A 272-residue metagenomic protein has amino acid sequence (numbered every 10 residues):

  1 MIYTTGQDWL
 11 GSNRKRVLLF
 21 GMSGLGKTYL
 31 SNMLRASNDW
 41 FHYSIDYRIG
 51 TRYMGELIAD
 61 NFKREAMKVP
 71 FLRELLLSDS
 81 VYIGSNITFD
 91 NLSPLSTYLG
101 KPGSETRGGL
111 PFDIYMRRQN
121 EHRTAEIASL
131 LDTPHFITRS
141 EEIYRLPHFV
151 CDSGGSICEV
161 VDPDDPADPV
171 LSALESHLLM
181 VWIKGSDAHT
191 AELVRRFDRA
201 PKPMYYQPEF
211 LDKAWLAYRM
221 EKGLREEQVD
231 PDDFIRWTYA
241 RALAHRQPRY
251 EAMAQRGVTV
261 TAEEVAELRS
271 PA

Functional and structural regions predicted by a protein language model:
L19: Hydrophobic anchor at the beta1->P-loop junction of P-loop NTPases
S23: The conserved Walker
G26: Conserved glycine(s) of the Walker
L30, L34: Hydrophobic positions on the alpha1 helix immediately C-terminal to the Walker A/P-loop
D39-M54: Short beta-strand-centered segment that lines the nucleotide-binding/catalytic pocket of NTP-utilizing
M54-D164: ATP-dependent small-molecule kinase phosphotransfer cores that center on conserved nucleotide phosphate-binding segments
D152-S153, V170-M220: Conserved phosphate-donor/acceptor-positioning beta-strand/loop module used by diverse small-molecule
K222-A272: NTP-dependent small-molecule kinase module
